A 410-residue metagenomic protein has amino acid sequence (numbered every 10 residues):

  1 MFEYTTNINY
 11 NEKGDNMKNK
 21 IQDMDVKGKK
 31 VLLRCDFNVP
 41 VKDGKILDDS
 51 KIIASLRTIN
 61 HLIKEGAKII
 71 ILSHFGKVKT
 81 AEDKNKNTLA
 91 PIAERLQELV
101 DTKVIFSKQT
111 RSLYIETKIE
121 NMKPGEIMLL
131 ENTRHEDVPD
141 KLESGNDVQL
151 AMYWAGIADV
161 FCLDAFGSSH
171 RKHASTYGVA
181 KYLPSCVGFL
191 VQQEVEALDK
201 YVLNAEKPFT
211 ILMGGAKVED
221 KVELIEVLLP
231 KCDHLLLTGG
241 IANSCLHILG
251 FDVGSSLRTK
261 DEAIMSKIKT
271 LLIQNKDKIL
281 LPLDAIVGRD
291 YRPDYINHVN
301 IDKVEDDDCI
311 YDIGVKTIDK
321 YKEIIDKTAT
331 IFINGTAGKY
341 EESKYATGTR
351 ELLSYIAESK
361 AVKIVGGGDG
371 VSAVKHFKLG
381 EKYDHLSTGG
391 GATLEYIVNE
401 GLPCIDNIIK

Functional and structural regions predicted by a protein language model:
M1-N16: Short, Lys/Arg-enriched N-terminal segments with co-localized hydrophobic residues within the first ~10-30 amino acids
G14-K410: Active-site loop-to-helix "anion-binding N-cap" substructures in soluble metabolic enzymes
